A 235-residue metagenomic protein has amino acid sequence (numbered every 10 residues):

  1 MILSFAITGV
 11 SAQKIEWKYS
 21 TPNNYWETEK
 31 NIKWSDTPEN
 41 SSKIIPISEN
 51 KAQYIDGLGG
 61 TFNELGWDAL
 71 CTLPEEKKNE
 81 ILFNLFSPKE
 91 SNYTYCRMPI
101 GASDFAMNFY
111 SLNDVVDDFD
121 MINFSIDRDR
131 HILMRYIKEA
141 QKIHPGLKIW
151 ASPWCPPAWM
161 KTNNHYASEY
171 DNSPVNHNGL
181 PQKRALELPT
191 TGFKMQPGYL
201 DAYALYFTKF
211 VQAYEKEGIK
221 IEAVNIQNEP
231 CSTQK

Functional and structural regions predicted by a protein language model:
M1-K14: Bacterial Sec-dependent N-terminal signal peptides
K14-N24: Short N-terminal segments immediately surrounding and downstream of signal-peptide cleavage
N23-I221: N-terminal catalytic cores of secreted or lumenal carbohydrate-active enzymes
I221-Q227: Non-cysteine beta-strand/loop elements that form the S-adenosyl-L-methionine
Q227-K235: Aromatic- and carboxylate-enriched substrate-binding clefts and catalytic-loop regions of carbohydrate-active enzymes
